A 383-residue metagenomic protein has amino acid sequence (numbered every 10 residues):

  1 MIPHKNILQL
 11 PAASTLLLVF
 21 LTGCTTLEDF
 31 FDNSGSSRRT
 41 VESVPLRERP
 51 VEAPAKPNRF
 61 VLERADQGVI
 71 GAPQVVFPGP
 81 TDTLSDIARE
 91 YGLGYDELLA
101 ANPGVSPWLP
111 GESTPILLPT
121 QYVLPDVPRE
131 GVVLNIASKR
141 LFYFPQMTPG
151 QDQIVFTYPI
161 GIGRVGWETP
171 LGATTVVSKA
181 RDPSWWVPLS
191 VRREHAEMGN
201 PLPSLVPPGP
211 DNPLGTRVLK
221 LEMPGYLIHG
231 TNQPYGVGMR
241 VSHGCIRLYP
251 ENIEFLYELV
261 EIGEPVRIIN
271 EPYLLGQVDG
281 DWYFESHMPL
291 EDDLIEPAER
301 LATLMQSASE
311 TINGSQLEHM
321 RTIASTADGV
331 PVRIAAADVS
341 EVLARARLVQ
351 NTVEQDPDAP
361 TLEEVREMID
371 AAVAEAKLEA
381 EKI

Functional and structural regions predicted by a protein language model:
I2-A12: Bacterial N-terminal signal peptides that target proteins for export
C24-R47: Bacterial Sec signal peptide processing site at the extreme N-terminus
L27-E28, G79-L109, Q153-I154: LysM (lysin motif) carbohydrate-binding repeats in extracellular/periplasmic proteins that recognize
P57-G92: Primarily a LysM-type cell-wall glycan-binding module
T81, G111-I116, G263-V266: Loop/turn positions that initiate beta-strands
Y122-N232, E258, S286-H287, D292-K382: Gly/Pro-biased beta-strand-loop elements
Y257-E299: N-terminal targeting pre-sequences for secretion and organelle import
